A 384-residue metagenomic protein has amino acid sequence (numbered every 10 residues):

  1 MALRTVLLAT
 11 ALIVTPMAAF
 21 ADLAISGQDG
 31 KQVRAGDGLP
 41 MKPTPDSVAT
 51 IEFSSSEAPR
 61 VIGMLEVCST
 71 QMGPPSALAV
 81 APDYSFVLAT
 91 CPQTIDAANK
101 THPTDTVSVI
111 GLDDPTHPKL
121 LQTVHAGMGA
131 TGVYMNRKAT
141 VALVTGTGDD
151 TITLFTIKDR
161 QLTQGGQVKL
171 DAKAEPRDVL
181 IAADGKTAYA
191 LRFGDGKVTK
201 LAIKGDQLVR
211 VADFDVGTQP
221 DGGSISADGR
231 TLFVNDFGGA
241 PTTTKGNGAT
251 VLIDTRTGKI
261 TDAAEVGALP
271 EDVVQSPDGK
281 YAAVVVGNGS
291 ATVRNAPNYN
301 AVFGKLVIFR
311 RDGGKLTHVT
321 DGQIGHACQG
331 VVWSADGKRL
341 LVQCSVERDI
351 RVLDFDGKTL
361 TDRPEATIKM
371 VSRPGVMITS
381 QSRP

Functional and structural regions predicted by a protein language model:
M1-L7: Bacterial N-terminal signal peptides that target proteins for export
L7, A18-A19: A generic structural signal for short, non-catalytic loop/turn and secondary-structure boundary residues
V14-P16: N-terminal signal peptide c-region/cleavage motif recognized by signal peptidases
F20-P384: Predominantly soluble domains enriched in secretory-pathway, periplasmic, or organellar proteins
